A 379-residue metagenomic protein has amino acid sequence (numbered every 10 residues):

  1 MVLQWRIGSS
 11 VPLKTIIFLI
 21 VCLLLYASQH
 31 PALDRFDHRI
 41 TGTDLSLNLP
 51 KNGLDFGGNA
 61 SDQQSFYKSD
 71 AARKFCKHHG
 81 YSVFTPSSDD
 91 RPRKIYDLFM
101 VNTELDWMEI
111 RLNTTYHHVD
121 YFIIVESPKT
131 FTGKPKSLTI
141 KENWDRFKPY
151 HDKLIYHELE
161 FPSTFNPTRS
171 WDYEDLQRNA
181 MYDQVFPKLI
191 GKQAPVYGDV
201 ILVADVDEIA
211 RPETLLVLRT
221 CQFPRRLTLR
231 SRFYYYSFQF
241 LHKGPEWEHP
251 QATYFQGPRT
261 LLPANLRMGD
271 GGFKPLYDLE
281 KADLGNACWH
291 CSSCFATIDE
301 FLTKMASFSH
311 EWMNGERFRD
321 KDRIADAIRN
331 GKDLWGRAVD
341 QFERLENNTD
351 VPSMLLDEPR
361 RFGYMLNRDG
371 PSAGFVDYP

Functional and structural regions predicted by a protein language model:
M1-L47: N-terminal signal-anchor transmembrane helix specifying type II single-pass membrane topology of secretory-pathway
D44-T85: N-terminal, Lys/Arg-enriched amphipathic/low-complexity engagement segments that precede the first folded domain
A72, C76-H79, T85-I95, K129-V203 (+5 more regions): Active-site-proximal specificity loops/subdomain of glycosyltransferases
Y96-H117, S127-K129: Active-site beta-to-alpha loop of glycosyltransferases that engages the nucleotide-sugar donor
D97-T103, V125-E126, V203-V206, L229-R232: Short His-Asn-centered micro-motif
E208-D320, D326, G336: Conserved catalytic core of nucleotide-sugar-dependent glycosyltransferases
L302-P379: Specificity-determining recognition surfaces
